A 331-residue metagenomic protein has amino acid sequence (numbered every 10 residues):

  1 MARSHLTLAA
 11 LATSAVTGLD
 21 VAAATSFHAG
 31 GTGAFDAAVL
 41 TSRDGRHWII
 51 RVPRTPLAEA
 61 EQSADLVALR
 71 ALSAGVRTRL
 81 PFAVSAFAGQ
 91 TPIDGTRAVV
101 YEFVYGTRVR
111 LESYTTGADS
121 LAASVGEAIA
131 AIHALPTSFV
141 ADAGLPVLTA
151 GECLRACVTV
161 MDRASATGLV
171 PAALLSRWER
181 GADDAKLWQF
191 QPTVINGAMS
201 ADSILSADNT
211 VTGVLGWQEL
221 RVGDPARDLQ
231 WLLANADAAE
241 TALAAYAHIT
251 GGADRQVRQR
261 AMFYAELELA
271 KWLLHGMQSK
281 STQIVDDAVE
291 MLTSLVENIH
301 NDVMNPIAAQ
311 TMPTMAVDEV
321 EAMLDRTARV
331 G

Functional and structural regions predicted by a protein language model:
M1-H5, P56: A short, highly charged nucleic-acid-interacting micro-segment common to nuclease and nuclease-linked defense proteins
S4-L19, T137-N196: An alpha-helical support segment within catalytic cores of ATP-dependent transferases
G18-T25, A172, G251-Q259: Short, surface-exposed acidic
T25-A141: ATP-binding pocket architecture of kinase catalytic cores
G31-S42, I49-I50, R180-R227: Active-site acidic catalytic loop and adjacent metal/ATP-binding pocket of ATP-dependent phosphoryl transfer enzymes
L121-S124, V170-R177, I284-L295: Extended, well-ordered alpha-helical scaffold segments
A207-R258: Active-site Asp-x-Gly
H248-V330: Helix-rich C-terminal or lid/interface subdomains of diverse kinases
